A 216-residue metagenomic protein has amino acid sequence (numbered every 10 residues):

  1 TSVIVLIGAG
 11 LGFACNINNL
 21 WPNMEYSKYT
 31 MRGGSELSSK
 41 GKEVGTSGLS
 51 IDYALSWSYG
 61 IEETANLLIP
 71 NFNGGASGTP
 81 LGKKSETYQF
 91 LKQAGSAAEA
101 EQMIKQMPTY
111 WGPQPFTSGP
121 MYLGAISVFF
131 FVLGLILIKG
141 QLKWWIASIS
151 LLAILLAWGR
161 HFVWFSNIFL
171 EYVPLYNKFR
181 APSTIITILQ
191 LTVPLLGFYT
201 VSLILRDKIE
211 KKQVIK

Functional and structural regions predicted by a protein language model:
T1, K139, Q190-K216: Membrane-interface junctions at the ends of membrane-embedded or membrane-associated helices
S2-L20: Internal/C-terminal transmembrane anchor helices
N18-G134: Periplasmic/ER-lumenal interhelical loops and adjacent helix-loop junctions in multi-pass membrane proteins
L20, V132, L152, F162 (+2 more regions): Alpha-helical transmembrane segments of polytopic integral membrane proteins, especially the permease/helical cores
Y59, P113, F130, L137 (+4 more regions): Membrane-helix interfacial "entry" motifs
Q89-K105, F130-R160, Q213-K216: Membrane-interface helix-loop-helix junctions at transmembrane boundaries of multi-pass membrane enzymes, predominantly
P108-M121, L152-T192: Membrane-helix boundary/interfacial segments in multi-pass membrane proteins
